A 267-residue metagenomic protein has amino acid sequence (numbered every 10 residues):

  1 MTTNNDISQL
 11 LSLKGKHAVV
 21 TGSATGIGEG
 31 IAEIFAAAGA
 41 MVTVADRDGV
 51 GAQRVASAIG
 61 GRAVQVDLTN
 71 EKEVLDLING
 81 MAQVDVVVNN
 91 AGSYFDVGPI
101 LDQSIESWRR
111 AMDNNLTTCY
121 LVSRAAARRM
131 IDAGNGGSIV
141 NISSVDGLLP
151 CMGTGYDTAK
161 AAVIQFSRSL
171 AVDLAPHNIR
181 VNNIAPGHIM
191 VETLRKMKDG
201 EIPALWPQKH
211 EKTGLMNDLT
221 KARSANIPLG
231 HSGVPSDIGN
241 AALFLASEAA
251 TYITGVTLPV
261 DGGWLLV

Functional and structural regions predicted by a protein language model:
G98-I100, S107-M112, R223: Substrate-binding pocket helix/loop in short-chain dehydrogenase/reductase
Q103, L149-T158, S169, M197: Active-site loop-to-helix junction immediately N-terminal to the catalytic Tyr of the SDR YXXXK motif in Rossmann-fold
Y120, I179, L229-L266: C-terminal substrate-recognition "lid" of short-chain dehydrogenase/reductases
S123, A159, S167: Active-site helix of classical SDR
R128, V172-P176, T251: Alpha-helical segment proximal to the catalytic Tyr-Lys
S144: Residue(s) in the substrate-gating loop at a strand-loop-helix junction that position the organic substrate next
V181, P186-K196, G200, A204-Q208: Short, flexible catalytic-loop segment of classical short-chain dehydrogenase/reductase
